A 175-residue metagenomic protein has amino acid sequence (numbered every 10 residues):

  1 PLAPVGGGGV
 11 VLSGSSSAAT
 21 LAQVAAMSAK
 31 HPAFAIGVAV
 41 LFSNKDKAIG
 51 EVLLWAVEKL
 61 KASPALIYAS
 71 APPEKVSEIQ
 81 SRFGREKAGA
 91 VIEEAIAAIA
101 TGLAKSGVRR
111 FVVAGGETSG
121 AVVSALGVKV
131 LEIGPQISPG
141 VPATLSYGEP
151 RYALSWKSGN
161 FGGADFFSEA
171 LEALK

Functional and structural regions predicted by a protein language model:
P1-K175: Active-site catalytic microenvironments in core metabolic enzymes, especially phosphate/sugar-handling
